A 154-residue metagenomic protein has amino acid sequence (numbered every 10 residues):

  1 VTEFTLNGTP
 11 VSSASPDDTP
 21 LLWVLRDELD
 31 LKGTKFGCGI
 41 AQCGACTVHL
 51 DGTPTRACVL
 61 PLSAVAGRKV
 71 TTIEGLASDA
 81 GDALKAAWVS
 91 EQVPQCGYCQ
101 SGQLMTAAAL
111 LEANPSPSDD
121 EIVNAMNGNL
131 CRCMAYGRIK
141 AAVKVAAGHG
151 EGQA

Functional and structural regions predicted by a protein language model:
V1-A154: Signature of N-terminal electron-transfer/Fe-S-associated modules in redox systems
